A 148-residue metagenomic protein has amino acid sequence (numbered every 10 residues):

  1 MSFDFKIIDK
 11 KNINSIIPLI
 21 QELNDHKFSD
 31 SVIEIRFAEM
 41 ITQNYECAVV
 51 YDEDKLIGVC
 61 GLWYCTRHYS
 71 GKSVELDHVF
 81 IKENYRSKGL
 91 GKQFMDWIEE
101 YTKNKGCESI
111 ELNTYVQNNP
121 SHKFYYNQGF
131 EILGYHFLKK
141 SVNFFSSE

Functional and structural regions predicted by a protein language model:
F3, I7-G71: Acetyl-CoA-dependent GNAT
Y64-R67, N84, Q117-N119, V142: Short coil/turn motifs at secondary-structure junctions
C65-L76, R86, I132-L133: A conserved beta-turn-beta hairpin within the catalytic core of GNAT-like acetyltransferases that forms part
V79-I81, T114: Hydrophobic adenine-recognition pocket in adenosine-nucleotide-binding enzymes
I81, S87-E100, N127: Conserved acetyl-CoA-binding loop-helix of GNAT-fold acetyltransferases
K92, V116-G134, K139, F145: Conserved active-site alpha-helix within GNAT-family acetyltransferase domains
M95, T102-T114: Conserved GNAT acetyl-CoA-binding A-motif
